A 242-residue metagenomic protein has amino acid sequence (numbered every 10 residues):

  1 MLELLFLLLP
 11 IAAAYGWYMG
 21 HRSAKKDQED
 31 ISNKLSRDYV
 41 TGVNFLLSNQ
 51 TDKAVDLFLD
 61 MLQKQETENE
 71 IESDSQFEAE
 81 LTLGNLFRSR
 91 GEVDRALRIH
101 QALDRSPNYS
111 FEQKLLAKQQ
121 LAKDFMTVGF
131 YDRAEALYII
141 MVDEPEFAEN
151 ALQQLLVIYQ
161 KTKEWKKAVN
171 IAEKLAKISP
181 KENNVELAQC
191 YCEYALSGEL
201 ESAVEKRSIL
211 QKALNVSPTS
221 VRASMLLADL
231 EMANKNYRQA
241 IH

Functional and structural regions predicted by a protein language model:
M1-K26: N-terminal signal-anchor transmembrane alpha helix of single-pass membrane proteins, serving as the membrane-anchoring
S36, I71, E78, E112 (+4 more regions): Start-of-helix register in tetratricopeptide repeats
T41, L83, L121, L155 (+3 more regions): Structural register within alpha-helical repeat arrays
S48, R90, V128, T162 (+3 more regions): Structural motif corresponding to the intra-repeat A-B loop/turn of tetratricopeptide repeats
T51-D52, V93, Y131, W165 (+2 more regions): TPR-repeat structural position
